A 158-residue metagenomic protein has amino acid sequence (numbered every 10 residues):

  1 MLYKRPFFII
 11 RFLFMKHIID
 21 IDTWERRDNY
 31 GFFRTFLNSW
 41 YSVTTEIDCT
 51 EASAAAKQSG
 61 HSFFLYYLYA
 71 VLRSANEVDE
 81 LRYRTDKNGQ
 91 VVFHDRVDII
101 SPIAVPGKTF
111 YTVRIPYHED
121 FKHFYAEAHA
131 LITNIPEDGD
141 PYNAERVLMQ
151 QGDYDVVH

Functional and structural regions predicted by a protein language model:
L2-F14: Short, Lys/Arg-enriched N-terminal segments with co-localized hydrophobic residues within the first ~10-30 amino acids
F14-T35, F93-I103: Short amphipathic alpha-helices and their capping loops
I19, R34-Y66, L81-V97: Gly/Ser/Thr-rich phosphate-binding loops and adjoining beta-strand/alpha-helix segments that form adenosine-phosphate
V43, I99-S101, L148-M149: A broad, low-specificity signal marking well-ordered, structured residues that form hydrophobic/aromatic
L68-S74: Structural preference for long, well-ordered alpha-helical segments in enzyme cores
S74-L81: Short alpha-helical functional segments enriched in proximate histidine and acidic residues
L81-R114, N143: Small-residue-rich loop/turn and linker elements
V105-H158: Helical lid/core segments from catalytic subdomains that handle acyl or acyl-like groups
